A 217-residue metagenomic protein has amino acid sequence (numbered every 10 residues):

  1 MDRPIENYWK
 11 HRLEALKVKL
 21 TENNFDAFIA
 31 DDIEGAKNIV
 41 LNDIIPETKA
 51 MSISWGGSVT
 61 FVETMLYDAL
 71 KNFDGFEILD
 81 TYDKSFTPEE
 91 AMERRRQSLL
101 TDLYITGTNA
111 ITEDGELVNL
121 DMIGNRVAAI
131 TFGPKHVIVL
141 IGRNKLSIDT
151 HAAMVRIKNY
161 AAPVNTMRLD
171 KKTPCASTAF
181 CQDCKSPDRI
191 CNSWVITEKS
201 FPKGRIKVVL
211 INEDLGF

Functional and structural regions predicted by a protein language model:
M1, F25, G75-L79, E90-M92 (+2 more regions): N-terminal start-of-chain detector that recognizes signal peptides and the immediate post-cleavage beginning
M1-W9: Glycine- and acidic-residue-enriched helix-capping/strand-helix junction motifs
R3-P4, T81-K84, V137-N144: Flexible, glycine/proline-enriched loop segments at strand-loop-helix junctions that form or flank small-ligand binding
W9-R95, L100-I105: N-terminal active-site beta-alpha-beta segment that forms phosphate/nucleotide-binding and substrate-recognition loops
S98-F217: Conserved phosphate- and dinucleotide-binding cores of soluble alpha/beta proteins, encompassing both enzyme active
